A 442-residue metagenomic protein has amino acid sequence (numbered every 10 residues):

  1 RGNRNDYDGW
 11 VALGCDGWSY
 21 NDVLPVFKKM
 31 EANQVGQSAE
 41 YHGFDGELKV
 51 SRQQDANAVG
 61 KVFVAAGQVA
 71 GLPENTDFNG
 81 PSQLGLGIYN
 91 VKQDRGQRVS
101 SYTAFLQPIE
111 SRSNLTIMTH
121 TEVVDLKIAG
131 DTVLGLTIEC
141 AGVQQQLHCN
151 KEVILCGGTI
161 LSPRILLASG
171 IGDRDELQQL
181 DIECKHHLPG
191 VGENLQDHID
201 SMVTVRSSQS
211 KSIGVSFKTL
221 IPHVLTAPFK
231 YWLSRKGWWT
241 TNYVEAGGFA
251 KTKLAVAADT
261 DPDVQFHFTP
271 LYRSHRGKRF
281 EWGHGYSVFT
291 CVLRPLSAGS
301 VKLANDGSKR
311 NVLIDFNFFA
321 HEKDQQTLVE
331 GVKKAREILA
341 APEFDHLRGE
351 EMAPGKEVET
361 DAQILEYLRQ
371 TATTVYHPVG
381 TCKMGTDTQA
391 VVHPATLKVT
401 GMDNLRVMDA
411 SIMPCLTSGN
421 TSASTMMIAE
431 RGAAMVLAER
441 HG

Functional and structural regions predicted by a protein language model:
R1-R4: Glycine-rich FAD cofactor-binding loop and adjacent beta-loop-alpha segment at the N-terminus of flavoprotein
D6-V133, E139, M202-V224: Conserved redox-cofactor binding core of oxidoreductases
N21, T103-A104, T121, K151-E152 (+3 more regions): Structural detector for helix-capping/boundary residues
N21, V26, L126-A129, G135-W232 (+1 more regions): Glycine-rich loop(s) and the adjacent beta-strand/alpha-helix scaffold that form part
L24, M30-G80, G87-Y89, S208 (+2 more regions): FAD-dependent oxidoreductase catalytic-site/capping-region signature
N75, T116-M118, E183-H187, H267: General small-molecule cofactor/ligand-binding pocket signal
